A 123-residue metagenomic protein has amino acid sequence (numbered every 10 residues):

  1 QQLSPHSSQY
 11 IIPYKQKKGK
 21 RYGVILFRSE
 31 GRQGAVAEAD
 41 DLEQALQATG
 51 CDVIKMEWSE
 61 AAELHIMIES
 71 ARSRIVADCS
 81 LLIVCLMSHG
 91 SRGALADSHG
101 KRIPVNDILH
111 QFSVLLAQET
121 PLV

Functional and structural regions predicted by a protein language model:
Q1-M87: Boundary/activation segment at the start of structured domains
Y22, P121-V123: Proline-centered loop/turn at the N-terminus of a beta-strand
M87-T120: A short, glycine/acidic-enriched catalytic loop
